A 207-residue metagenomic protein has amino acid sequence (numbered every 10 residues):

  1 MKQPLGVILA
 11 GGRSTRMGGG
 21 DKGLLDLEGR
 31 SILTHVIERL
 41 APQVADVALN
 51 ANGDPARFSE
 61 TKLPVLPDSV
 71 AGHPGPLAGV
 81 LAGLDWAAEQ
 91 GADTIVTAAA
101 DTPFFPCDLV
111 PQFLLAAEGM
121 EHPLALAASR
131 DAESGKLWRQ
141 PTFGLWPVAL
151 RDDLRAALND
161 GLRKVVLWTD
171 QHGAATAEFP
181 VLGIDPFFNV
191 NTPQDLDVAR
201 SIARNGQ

Functional and structural regions predicted by a protein language model:
M1-V165, D170-P186, P193-Q207: Nucleotide and nucleotide-moiety/phosphate-recognizing core
